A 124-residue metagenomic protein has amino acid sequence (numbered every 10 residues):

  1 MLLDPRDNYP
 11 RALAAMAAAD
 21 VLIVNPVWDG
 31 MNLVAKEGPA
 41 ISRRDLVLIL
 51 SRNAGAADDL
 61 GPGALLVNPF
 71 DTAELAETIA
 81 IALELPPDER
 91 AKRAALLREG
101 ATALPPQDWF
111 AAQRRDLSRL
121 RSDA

Functional and structural regions predicted by a protein language model:
M1-P10: Nucleotide-activated donor-binding/catalytic signature segment of Leloir-type glycosyltransferases, i.e., the conserved
A17, V21-A103, A112: Catalytic binding pocket for nucleotide-activated donors in carbohydrate/polymer assembly enzymes
P106-A124: C-terminal alpha-helical cap of glycosyltransferases
